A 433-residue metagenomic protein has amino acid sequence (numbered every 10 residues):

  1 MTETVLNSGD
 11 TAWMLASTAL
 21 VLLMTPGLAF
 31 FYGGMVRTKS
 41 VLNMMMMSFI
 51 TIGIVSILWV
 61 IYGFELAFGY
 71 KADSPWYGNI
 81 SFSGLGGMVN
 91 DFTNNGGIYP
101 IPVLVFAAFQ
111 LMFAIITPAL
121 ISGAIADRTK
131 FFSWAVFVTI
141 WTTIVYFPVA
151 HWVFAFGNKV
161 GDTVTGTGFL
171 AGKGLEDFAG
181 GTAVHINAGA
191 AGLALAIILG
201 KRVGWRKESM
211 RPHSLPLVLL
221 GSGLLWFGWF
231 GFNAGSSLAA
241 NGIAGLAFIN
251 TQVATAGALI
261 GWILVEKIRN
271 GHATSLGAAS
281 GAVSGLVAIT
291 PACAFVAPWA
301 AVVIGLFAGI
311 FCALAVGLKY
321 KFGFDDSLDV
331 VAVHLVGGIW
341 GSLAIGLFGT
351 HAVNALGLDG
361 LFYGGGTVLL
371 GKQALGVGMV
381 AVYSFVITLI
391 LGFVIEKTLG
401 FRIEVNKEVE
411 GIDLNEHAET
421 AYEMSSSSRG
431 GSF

Functional and structural regions predicted by a protein language model:
M1-F433: Glycine- and aromatic-enriched membrane alpha-helices
